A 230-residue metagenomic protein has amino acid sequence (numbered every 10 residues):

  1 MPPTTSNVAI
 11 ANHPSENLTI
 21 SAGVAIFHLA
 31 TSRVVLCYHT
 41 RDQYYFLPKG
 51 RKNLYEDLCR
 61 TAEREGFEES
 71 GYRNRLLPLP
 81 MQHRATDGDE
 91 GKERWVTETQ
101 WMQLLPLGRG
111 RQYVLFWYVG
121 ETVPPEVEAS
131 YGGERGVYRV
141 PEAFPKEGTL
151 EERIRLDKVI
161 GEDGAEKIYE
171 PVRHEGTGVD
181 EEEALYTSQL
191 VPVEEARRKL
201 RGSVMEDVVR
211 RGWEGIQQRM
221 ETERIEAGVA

Functional and structural regions predicted by a protein language model:
M1-V24: Acidic, metal-coordinating catalytic segment for phosphate/diphosphate chemistry, firing primarily on the Nudix
S15-I20, H28, R109-Q112: A short catalytic or substrate-binding loop motif that flags glycine-/basic-rich loops and adjacent residues that bind
I20, E98-M102, Q112-Y118, T187: Short beta-strand micro-motifs in enzyme catalytic cores
G23, R33, T187: Conserved beta-strand and immediately adjacent loop positions that scaffold enzyme active sites
I26-H28, E121-P124: Residue-level signal for short segments within beta-strands and strand-turn junctions of well-structured beta-sheet
A30-G88: Conserved Nudix-box catalytic region and its N-terminal flanking loop in Nudix hydrolases and closely related
Q43-Y44, R111, L115, P124-A230: Nudix hydrolase/Nudix homology domain
A85-G108: Charged, often glycine-rich, active-site loop that binds/positions anionic groups
